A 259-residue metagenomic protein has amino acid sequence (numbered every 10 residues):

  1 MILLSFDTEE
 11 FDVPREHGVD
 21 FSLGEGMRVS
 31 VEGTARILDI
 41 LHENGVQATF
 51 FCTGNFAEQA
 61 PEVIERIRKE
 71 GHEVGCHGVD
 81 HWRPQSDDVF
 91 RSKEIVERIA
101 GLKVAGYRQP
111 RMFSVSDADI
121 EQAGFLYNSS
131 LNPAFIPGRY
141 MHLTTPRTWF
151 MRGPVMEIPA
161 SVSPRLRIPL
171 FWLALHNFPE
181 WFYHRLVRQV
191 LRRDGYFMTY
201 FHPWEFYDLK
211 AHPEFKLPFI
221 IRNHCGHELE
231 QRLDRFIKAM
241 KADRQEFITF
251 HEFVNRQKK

Functional and structural regions predicted by a protein language model:
M1-E70: Active-site beta->alpha N-cap acidic-glycine motif
D7, L41, H77, Y107 (+4 more regions): Conserved, mostly hydrophobic/aromatic
D12-P14, E58-A60, R83-P84, S114-A118 (+4 more regions): Short catalytic/ligand-binding loop motif for oxyanion handling, primarily in non-cytosolic enzymes, centered on
P14, E97-R98, L102-Y200: Active-site-adjacent pocket scaffolds in enzyme catalytic domains
F21-R28, C52-T53, G78-R83, V104-A105 (+2 more regions): The substrate-binding groove and active-site-proximal loops of carbohydrate-active enzymes, especially glycoside
T34-L38, P61-E65, S86-K93, D117 (+3 more regions): Generic structural signal for well-ordered alpha-helices, preferentially at hydrophobic/aromatic core positions
H42-G45, E180-K259: C-terminal domain-boundary segment and adjacent tail
N44-S116, F125-L126, S130-L131, M156 (+1 more regions): Metal-dependent polysaccharide deacetylase catalytic core of the NodB/CE4 family, i.e., the active-site-bearing domain
